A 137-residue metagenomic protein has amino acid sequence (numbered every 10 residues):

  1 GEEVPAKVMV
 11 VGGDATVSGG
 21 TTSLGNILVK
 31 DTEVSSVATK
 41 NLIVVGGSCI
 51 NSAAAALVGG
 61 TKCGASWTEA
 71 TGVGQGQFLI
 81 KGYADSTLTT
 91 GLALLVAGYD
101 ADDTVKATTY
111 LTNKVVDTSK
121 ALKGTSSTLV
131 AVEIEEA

Functional and structural regions predicted by a protein language model:
G1-A137: Solvent-exposed alpha-helical segments and adjacent loops that form catalytic or protein-interaction surfaces
